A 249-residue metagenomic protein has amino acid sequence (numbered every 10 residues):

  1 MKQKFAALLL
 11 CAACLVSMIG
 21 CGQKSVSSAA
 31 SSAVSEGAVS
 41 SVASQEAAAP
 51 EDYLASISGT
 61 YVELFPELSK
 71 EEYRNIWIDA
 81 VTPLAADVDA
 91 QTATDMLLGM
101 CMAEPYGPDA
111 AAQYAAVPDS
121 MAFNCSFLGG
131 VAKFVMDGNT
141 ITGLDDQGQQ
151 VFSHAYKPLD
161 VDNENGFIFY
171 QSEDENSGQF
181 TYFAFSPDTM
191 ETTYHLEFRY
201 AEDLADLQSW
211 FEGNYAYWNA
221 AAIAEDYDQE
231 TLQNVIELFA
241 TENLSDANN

Functional and structural regions predicted by a protein language model:
M1-A12: Positively charged n-region of N-terminal signal peptides that target proteins for export
V16-G20: C-terminal motif of bacterial Sec signal peptides marking the signal peptidase cleavage site
G22-K24: Bacterial signal peptide processing site
S27-Q45: Intrinsically disordered, low-complexity serine/threonine-rich repeat tracts
S44-V62: N-terminal helix-cap/turn-to-beta initiation motif at the start of protein domains
V62-N139, Q179-M190, N249: Short, solvent-exposed loop/hinge segments that bridge or flank secondary-structure elements
A115-N249: Calycin-type beta-barrel ligand-binding domains and close structural analogs
